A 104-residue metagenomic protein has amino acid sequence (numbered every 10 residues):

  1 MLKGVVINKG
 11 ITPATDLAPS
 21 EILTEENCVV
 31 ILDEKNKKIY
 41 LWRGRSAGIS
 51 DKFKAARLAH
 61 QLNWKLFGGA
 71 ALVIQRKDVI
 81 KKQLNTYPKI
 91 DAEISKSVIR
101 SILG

Functional and structural regions predicted by a protein language model:
M1-G104: Long, low-complexity regulatory segments enriched in Ser/Thr/Pro/Gly and acidic residues
